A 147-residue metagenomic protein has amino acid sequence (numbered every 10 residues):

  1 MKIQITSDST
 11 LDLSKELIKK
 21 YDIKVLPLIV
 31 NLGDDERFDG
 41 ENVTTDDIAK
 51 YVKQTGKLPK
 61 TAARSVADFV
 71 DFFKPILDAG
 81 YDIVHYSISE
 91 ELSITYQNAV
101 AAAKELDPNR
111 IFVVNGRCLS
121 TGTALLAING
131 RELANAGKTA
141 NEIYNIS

Functional and structural regions predicted by a protein language model:
M1, Y21, P108-R110: A short helix-to-beta-strand connector/capping loop
Q4, D82-V84: Structural motif
Q4-A63: N-terminal glycine-rich anion-binding loop in soluble enzyme alpha/beta folds
S7, S87-S89, V114-N115: Short beta-strand segments
V25, K60, H85, I111-V113: Conserved beta-strand scaffold positions in the cores of enzyme catalytic domains, especially in NTP/NDP-utilizing
A62-F72: Glycine-rich, highly charged phosphate/nucleotide-binding loops
V70-Y81: Glycine-rich phosphate/diphosphate-binding loops that line cofactor/substrate pockets in enzymes
A79, T95-S147: Active-site histidine-anchored catalytic micro-motif
